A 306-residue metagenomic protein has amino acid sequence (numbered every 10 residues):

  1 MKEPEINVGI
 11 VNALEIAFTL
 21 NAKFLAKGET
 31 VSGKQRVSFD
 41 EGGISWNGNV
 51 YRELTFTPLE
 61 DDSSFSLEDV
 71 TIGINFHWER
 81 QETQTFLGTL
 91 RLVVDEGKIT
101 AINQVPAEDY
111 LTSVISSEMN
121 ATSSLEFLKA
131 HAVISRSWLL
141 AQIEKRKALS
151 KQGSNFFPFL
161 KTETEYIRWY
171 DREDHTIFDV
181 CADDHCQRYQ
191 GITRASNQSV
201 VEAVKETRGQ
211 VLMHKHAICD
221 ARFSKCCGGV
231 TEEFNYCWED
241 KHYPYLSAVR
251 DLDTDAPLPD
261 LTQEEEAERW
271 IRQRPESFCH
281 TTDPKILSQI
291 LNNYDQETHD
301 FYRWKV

Functional and structural regions predicted by a protein language model:
M1-V306: Conserved, single-site charged/polar hotspot
